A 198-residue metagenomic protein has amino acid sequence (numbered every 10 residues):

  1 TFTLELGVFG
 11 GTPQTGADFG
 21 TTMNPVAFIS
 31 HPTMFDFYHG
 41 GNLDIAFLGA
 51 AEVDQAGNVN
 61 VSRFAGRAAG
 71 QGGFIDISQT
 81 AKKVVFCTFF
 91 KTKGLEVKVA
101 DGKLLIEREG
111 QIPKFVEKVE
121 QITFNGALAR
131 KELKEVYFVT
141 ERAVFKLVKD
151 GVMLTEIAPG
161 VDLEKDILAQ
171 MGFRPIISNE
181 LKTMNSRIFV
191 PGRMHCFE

Functional and structural regions predicted by a protein language model:
T1-G7: Glycine-rich phosphate/diphosphate-binding loop of Rossmann-like nucleotide-binding domains
G10-H195: Conserved phosphate- and dinucleotide-binding cores of soluble alpha/beta proteins, encompassing both enzyme active
E198: Iron-sulfur (Fe-S) cluster-binding modules
